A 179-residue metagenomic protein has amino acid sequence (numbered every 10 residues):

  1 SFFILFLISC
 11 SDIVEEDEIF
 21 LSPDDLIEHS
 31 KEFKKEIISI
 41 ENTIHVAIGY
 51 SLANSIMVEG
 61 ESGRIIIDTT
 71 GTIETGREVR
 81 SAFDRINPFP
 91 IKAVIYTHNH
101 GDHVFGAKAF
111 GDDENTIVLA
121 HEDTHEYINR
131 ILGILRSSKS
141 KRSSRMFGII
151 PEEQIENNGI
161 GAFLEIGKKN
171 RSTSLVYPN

Functional and structural regions predicted by a protein language model:
S1-F3: Sec-dependent signal peptide recognition, specifically the positively charged N-region followed immediately by
L7-S9: C-terminal motif of bacterial Sec signal peptides marking the signal peptidase cleavage site
S11-I13: Bacterial signal peptide processing site
E16-I38: Blade/loop signatures of beta-propeller domains
F20-P23, G60, G71-T72, H121 (+1 more regions): Alpha-helix initiation/capping motif
D24-H29, H45-G49, K168-N179: Short, solvent-exposed secondary-structure boundary motifs
K34-R85: Conserved beta-strand hairpin/beta-sheet module of binuclear metal-dependent hydrolase folds, prominently
S81-P178: Active-site HxH/HxHxD metal-binding segment of metal-dependent hydrolases
